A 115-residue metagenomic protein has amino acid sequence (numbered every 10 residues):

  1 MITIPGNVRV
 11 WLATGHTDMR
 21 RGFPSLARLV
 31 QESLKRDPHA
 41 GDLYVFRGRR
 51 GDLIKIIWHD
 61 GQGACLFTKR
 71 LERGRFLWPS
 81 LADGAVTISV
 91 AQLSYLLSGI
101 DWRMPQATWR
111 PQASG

Functional and structural regions predicted by a protein language model:
M1-G115: Polybasic/polar functional segments that serve as interface/processing modules
